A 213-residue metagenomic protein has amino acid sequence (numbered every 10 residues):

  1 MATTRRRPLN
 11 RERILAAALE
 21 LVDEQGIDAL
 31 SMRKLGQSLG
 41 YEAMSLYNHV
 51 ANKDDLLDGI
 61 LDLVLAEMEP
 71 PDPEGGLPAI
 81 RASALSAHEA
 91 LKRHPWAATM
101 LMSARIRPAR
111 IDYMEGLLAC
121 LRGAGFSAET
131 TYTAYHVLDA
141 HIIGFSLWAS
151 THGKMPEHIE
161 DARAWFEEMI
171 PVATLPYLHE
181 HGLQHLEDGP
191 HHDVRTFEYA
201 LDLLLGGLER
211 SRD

Functional and structural regions predicted by a protein language model:
M1-Y41, V50-D58: Basic, helix-initiating cap at the start of DNA-binding domains
R13, D55, A82, D112 (+4 more regions): Amphipathic alpha-helical interaction segments
H49-V50, A134: Residues in the recognition helix of alpha-helical DNA-binding motifs
L61-E67: Short, basic, alpha-helical segments at the C-terminal edge of helix-turn-helix-like DNA-binding modules
E69-I111, A128-T131, Y135-L138: Hydrophobic alpha-helical connector segments
G116-E167: A contiguous pocket-lining binding segment that forms or flanks enzyme active sites
T151-D213: C-terminal peripheral helix-coil segments that are non-catalytic and often amphipathic
